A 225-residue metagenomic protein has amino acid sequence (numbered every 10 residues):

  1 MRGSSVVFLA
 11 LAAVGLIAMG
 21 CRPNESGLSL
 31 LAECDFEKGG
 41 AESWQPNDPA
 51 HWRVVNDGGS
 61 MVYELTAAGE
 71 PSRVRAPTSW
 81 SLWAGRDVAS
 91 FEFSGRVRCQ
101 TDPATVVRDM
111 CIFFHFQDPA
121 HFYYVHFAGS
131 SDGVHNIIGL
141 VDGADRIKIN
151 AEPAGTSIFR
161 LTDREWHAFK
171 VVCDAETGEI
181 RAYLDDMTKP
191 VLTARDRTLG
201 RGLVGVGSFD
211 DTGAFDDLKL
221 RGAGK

Functional and structural regions predicted by a protein language model:
N24-P49: Extracellular carbohydrate-recognition regions
F36, L218-L220: Extracellular beta-strand elements of beta-rich domains used for carbohydrate recognition/degradation or cell-matrix
R53-S79: Short carbohydrate-recognition loop motifs
P71-G143: Secretory/extracellular carbohydrate-interaction modules and structurally similar beta-sandwich "look-alikes"
S79-R86, G155-L161, G205: Beta-strand-rich interaction surfaces with strong enrichment in secreted/lumenal proteins
G95, R164-A175, I180-A182: Short tryptophan-centered beta-strand motifs in secreted/extracellular beta-sheet-rich domains of glycan-recognition
A144-A168: Short, aromatic/His-centered strand-loop micro-motif at the edge of beta-sheets
L192-D216: Flexible glycan-contacting loops in extracellular carbohydrate-active proteins
